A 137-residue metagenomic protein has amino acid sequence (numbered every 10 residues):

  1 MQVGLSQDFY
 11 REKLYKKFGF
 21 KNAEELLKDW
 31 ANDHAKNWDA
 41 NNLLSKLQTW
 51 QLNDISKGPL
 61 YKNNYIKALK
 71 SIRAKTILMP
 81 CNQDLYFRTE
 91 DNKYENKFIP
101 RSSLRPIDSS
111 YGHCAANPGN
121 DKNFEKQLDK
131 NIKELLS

Functional and structural regions predicted by a protein language model:
M1-A74, Y86: Alpha/beta-hydrolase
N37, N63-I66, N82-T89, G119-K122 (+1 more regions): Short, well-ordered coil↔helix boundary/capping segments
L47, P80-Q83, P106-S109: Active-site proximal loops enriched in glycine and acidic residues that flank catalytic Cys/His/Asp and coordinate
K67-I77, C81-S103: Conserved loop-alpha-helix segment in the C-terminal half of the alpha/beta-hydrolase fold that carries the catalytic
K93-S137: Catalytic active-site module of serine/aspartate enzymes centered on a nucleophile-bearing elbow/loop
